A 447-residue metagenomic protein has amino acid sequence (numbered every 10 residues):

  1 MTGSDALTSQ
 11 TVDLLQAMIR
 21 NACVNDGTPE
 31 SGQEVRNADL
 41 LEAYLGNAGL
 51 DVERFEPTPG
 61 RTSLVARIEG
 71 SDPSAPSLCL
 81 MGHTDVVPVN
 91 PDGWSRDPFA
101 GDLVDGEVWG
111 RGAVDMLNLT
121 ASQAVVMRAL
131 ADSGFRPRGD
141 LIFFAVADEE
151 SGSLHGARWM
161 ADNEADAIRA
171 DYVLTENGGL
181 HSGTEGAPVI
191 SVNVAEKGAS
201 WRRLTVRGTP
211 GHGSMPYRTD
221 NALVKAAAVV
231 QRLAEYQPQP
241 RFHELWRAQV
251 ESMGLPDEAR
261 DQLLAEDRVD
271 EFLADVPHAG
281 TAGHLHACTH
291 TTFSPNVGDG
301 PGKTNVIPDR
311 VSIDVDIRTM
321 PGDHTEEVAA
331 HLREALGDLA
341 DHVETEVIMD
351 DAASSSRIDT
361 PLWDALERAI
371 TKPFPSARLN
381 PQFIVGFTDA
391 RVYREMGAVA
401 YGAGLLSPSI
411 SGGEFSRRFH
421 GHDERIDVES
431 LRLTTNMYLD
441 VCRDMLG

Functional and structural regions predicted by a protein language model:
T2-P91, R310-D314, T325-H331: N-terminal helical capping/dimerization or prosegment-like subdomains of hydrolases acting on amide or phosphate bonds
S74-A145: Active-site metal-coordination/substrate-binding segment of hydrolases, especially metallo-dependent peptidases
A124, F135-D220: Histidine/acidic-residue-rich, glycine-tolerant segments that coordinate divalent metal ions
A165-D166, G179-A187, N193-W201, G213-G298 (+2 more regions): Acidic-enriched catalytic cores of C-N bond-cleaving enzymes acting on peptides and small amides
V230-P238, R260-A265, R357-S407: Active-site-adjacent substrate-binding region of metalloamidase/peptidase-like peptide-processing proteins
T304-D338, S355-E367: C-terminal substrate/ligand-recognition segments
D350, S376-L446: Zn-dependent metallopeptidase/amidohydrolase metal-coordination segment
